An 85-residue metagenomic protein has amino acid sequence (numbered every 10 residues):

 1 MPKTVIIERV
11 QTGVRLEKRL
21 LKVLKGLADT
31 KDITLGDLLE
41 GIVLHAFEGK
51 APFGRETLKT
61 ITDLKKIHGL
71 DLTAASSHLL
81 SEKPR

Functional and structural regions predicted by a protein language model:
M1-K18, K25-A28, G69-A75, E82-R85: Short Lys/Arg-rich basic patches
I6-I7, I33, I42, I61-I67: Weak global preference for isoleucine
L16-L21, G36-L39: Extended hydrophobic secondary-structure segments
L24-K25, F47: Activation segment
D29-D32, D37, D63, D71: Acidic-enriched, low-complexity/disordered segments with a strong bias for Aspartate over Glutamate
K31-L58: Short, basic amphipathic alpha-helical segments that act as recognition/interaction helices in nucleic-acid-binding
E48-R85: Short, positively charged interaction helices/loops
